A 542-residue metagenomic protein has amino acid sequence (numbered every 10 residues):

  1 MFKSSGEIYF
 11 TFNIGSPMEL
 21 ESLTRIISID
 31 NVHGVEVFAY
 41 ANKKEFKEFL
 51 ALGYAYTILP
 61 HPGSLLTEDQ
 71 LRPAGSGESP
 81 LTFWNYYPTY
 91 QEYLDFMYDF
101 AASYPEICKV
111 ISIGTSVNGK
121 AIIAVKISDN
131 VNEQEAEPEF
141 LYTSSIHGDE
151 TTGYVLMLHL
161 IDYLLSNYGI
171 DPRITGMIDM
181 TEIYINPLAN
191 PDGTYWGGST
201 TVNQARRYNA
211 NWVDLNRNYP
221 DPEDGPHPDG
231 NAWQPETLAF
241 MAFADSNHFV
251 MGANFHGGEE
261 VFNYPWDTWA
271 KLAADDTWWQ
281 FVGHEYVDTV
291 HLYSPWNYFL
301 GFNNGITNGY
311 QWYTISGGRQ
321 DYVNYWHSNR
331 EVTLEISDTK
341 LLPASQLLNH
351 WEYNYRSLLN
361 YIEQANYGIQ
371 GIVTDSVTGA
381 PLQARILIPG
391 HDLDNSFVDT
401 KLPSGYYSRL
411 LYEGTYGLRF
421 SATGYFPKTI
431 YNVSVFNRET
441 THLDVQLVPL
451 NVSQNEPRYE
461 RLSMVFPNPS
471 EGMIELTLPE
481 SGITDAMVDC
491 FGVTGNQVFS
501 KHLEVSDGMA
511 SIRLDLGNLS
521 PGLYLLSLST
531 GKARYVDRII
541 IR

Functional and structural regions predicted by a protein language model:
A39-Q204, S246-H248: Active-site-adjacent structural elements in enzyme catalytic domains
Q70, G252-A273, G305-E363: Active-site-adjacent mobile loop/cap segments within catalytic or ligand-binding domains
Q134-H284, D288, L292, W296 (+2 more regions): Active-site/substrate-binding loop(s) of hydrolase catalytic cores
I369-S376, G405, V445: A short, amphipathic beta-strand motif
A380-L382, L387-Y412: Short, acidic Ser/Thr/Gly-rich low-complexity loop/linker segments typical of extracellular and cell-surface proteins
E413-G424, A486: A short, solvent-exposed beta-strand micro-motif common in secreted/extracellular proteins
T423-V448, I541-R542: Structured interaction patches on ligand/partner-binding surfaces of diverse proteins
P457-R542: C-terminal outer-membrane/trafficking sorting elements
